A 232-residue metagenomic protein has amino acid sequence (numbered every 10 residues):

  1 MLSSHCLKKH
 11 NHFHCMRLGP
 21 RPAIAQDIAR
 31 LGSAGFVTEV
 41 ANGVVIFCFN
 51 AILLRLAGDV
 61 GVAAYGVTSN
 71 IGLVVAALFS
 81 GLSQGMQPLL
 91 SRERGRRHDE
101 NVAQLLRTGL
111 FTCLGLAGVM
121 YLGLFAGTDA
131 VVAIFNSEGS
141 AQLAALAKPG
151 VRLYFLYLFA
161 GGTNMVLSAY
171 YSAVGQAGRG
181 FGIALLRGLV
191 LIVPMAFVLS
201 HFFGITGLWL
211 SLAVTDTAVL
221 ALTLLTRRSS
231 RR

Functional and structural regions predicted by a protein language model:
M1-S33, L90-L156, V198-R232: Short alpha-helical transmembrane segments in multi-pass integral membrane proteins
M1-S4, S80-S83, Y154-A173, R179-G188 (+1 more regions): Short runs within selected transmembrane alpha-helices of multi-pass transporters and secretion channels
A23-I52, G85, A117: Core transmembrane alpha-helical segments of multi-pass membrane transporters/permeases
S33, V37, A41, T68-I71 (+6 more regions): Hydrophobic residues within alpha-helical transmembrane segments of multi-pass solute transporters/permease subunits
A34-N42, N50, A76, S80 (+3 more regions): Hydrophobic transmembrane alpha-helices of secondary-active solute transporters
F36, G43-N70, V74, R92 (+2 more regions): Helix-terminus/linker motif at the lipid-water interface of multi-pass membrane proteins
F47, A51-I52, V74, V166-Y170 (+2 more regions): Alpha-helical transmembrane segments of multipass membrane proteins
A64-L122, A126-T128, G161-R179: Small-residue-rich hydrophobic transmembrane alpha-helices
